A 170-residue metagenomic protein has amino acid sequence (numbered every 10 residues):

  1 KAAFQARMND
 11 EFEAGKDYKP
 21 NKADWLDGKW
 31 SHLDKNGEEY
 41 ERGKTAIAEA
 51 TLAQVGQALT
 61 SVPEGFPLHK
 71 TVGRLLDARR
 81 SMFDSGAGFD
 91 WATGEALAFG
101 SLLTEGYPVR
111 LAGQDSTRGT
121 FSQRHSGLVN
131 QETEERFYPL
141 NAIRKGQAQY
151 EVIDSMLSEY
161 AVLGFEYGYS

Functional and structural regions predicted by a protein language model:
K1-S170: Flexible, glycine-rich loop/tail regions that form catalytic "lids" or insertion modules at the edges of active sites
